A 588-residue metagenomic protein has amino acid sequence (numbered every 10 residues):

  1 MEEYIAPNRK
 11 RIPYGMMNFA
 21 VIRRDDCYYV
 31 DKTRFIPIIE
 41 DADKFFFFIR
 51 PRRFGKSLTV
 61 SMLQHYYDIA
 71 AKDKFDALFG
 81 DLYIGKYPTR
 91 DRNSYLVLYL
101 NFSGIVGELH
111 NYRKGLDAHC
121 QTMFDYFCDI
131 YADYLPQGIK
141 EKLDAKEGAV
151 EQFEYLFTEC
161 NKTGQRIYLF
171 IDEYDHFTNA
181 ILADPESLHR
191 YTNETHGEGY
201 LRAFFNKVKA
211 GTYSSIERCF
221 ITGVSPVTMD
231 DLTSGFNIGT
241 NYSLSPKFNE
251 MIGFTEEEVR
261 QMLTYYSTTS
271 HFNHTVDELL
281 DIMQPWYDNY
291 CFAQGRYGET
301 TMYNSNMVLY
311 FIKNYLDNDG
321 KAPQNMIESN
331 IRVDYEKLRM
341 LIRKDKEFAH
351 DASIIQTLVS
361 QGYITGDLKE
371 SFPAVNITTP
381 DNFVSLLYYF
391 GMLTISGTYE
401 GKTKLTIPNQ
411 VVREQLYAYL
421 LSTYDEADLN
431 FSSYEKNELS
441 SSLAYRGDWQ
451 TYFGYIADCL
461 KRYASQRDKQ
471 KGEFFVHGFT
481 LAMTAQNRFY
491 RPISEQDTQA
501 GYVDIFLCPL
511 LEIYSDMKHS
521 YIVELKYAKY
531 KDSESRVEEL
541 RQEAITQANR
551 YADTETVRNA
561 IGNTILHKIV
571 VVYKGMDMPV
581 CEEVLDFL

Functional and structural regions predicted by a protein language model:
E2-Y67, D76-I84: Walker A/P-loop-proximal flanking segment of P-loop NTPase domains
G15, D31, H65-D129: P-loop NTPase motor core
S103, D172-E173, A203-F204, V208-T212 (+3 more regions): A short beta-strand-to-loop transition that corresponds to the Sensor-1 phosphate-sensing loop of AAA+ P-loop ATPases
Y155-K162, R190-E217, T556: Substrate-engagement module of ASCE P-loop NTPases
T163-E194: Conserved P-loop NTPase "ATPase switch" module shared by AAA+ and STAND
T228-S234, Y242-K313: Amphipathic alpha-helical segments of the small helical/lid subdomains adjacent to P-loop NTPase cores
G239, G298, M302-A544, R550-A552 (+1 more regions): Extended alpha-helical interface modules used as scaffolds for assembling large macromolecular complexes
T556-L588: Domain-level recognition of nuclease-like catalytic cores that cleave nucleotide substrates
